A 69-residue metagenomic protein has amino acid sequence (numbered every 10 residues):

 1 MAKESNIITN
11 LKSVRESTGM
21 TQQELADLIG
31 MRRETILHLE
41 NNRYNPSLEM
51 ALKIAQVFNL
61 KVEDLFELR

Functional and structural regions predicted by a protein language model:
M1-A2, Q56, E67-R69: Short, charged recognition helix plus adjacent turn of helix-turn-helix-like nucleic-acid-binding domains
M1-S17: A short, Lys/Arg-rich alpha-helix, primarily the initiator
T9, M20, P46-E49: Residue-level signal for the short linker/turn that defines the boundary of a DNA-recognition helix
E16, D27, Q56: Alpha-helical residues within the helix-turn-helix
G19, G30, N41-N42, N59: Central "turn" residue of the DNA-binding helix-turn-helix
M20-L37: Short alpha-helical DNA-recognition segment
E49-D64: DNA major-groove recognition helix of helix-turn-helix/homeodomain DNA-binding modules
